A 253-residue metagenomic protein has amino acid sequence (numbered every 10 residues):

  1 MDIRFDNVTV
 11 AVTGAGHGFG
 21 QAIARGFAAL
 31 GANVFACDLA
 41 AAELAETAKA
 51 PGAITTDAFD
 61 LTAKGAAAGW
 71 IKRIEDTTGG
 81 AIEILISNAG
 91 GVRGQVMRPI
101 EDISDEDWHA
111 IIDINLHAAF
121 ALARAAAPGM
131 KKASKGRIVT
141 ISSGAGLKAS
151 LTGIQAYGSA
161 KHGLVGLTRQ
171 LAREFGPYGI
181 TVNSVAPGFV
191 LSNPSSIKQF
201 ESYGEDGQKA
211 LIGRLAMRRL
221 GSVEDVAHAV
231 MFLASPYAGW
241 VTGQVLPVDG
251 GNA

Functional and structural regions predicted by a protein language model:
M1, V92, M97, K148 (+2 more regions): Short C-terminal tail/terminal secondary-structure segment of NAD(P)H-dependent dehydrogenase/reductase domains
V96-I100, S104-H109, L211: Substrate-binding pocket helix/loop in short-chain dehydrogenase/reductase
A123, A160, T168: Active-site helix of classical SDR
P128, L147, R173-E174, G239: Alpha-helical segment proximal to the catalytic Tyr-Lys
S143: Residue(s) in the substrate-gating loop at a strand-loop-helix junction that position the organic substrate next
G176, T181, A186, V241-G243: Short, small/polar-rich loop/turn modules that mediate ligand/substrate recognition or access, typified
P177, F189-R214: A glycine/serine/threonine-rich, flexible loop-to-helix segment that serves as the NAD(P) cofactor-binding "lid"
